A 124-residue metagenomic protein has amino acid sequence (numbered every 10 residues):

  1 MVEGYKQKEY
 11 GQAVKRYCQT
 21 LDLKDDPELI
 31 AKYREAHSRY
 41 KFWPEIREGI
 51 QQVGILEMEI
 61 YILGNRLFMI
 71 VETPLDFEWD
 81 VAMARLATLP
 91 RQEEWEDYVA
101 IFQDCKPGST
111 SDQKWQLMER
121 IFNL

Functional and structural regions predicted by a protein language model:
G4-Y10: Short beta-strand/turn micro-motifs at beta-sheet edges
A13, L63, D112-W115: A short, structural micro-pattern
V14-K32: Short glycine-/aliphatic-rich beta-strand segments at the starts of folded cytosolic domains
Y17-D22, L56-L89: Short, well-ordered beta-strand segments in beta-rich or mixed alpha/beta enzyme and ligand-binding folds
L29-G54: Short amphipathic alpha-helical segments
V53, P74-K114: An amphipathic, aromatic/His-enriched active-site/gating alpha helix that lines ligand/cofactor pockets
Q116-F122: Eukaryote-biased recognition of C-terminal alpha-helical segments
